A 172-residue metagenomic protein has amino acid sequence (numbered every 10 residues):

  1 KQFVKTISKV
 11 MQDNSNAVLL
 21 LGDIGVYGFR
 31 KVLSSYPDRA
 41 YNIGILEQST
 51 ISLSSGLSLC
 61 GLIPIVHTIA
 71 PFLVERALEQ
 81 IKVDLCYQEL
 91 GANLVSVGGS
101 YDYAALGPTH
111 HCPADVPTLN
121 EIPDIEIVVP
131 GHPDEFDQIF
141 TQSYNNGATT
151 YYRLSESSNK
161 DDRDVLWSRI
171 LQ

Functional and structural regions predicted by a protein language model:
K1-Q172: Thiamine diphosphate
